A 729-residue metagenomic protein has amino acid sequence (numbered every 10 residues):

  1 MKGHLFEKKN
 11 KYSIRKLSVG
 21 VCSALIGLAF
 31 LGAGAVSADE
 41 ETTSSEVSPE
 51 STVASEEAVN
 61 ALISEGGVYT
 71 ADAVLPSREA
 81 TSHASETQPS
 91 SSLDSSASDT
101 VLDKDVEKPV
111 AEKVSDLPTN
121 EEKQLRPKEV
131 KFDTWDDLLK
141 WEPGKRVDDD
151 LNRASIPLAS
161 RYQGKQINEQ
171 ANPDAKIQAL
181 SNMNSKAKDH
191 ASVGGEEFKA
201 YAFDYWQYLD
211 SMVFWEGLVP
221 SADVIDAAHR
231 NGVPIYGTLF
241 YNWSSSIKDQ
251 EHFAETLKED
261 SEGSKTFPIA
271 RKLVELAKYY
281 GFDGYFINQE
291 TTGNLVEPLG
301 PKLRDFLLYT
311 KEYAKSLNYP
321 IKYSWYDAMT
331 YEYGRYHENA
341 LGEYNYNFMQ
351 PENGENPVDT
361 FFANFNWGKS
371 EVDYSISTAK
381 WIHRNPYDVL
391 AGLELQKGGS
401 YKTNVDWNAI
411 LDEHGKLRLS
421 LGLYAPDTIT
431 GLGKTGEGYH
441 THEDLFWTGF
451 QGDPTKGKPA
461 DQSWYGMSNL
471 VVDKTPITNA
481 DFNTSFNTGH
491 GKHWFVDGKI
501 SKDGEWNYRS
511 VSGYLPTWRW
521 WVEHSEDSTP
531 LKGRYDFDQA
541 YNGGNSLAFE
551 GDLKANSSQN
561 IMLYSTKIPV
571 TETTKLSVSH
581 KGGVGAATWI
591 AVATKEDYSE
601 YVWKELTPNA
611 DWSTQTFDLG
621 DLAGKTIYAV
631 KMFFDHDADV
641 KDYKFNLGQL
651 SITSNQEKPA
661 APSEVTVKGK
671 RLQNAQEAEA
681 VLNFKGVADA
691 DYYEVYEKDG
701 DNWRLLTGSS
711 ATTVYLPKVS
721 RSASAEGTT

Functional and structural regions predicted by a protein language model:
G3-H4, K8-N10, V36-D116: Low-complexity, acidic Ser/Thr/Pro-rich repeat tracts that form intrinsically disordered stalk/linker regions of very
D99-Q207, E312-K322, W703-R704: N-terminal module-boundary/linker segments of secreted carbohydrate-active enzymes
P109-L151, V389, L393-K532: Substrate-binding cleft of secreted/luminal carbohydrate-active enzymes
Q170-Y374: Chitinase-like catalytic core of GlcNAc-active glycosidases
M212, Q559-T588, Q615-D618, V630 (+1 more regions): Extra-cytoplasmic beta-strand recognition segments
L531-N560: Short carbohydrate-recognition loop motifs
N674-A690: Conserved aromatic anchor
L716-T729: Beta-strand-rich modules
